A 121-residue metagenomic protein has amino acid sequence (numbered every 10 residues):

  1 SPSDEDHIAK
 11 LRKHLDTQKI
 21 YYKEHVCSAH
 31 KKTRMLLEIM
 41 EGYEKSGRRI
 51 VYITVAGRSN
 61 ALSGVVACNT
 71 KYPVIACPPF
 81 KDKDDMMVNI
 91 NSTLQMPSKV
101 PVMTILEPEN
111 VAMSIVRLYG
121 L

Functional and structural regions predicted by a protein language model:
S1-A29: Glycine-rich phosphate/diphosphate-binding loop of Rossmann-like nucleotide-binding domains
P2, C27-A29, G57-R58, P79-D82 (+1 more regions): Short, ordered loop/turn segments at secondary-structure junctions
D4-A9, T33-R34, S59-V65, D84-M86 (+1 more regions): Short glycine/serine/threonine-rich phosphate/pyrophosphate-binding segments that cradle anionic phosphate groups
K13-Y21, K45, Q95-S98, R117-L121: Generic secondary-structure signature for well-ordered alpha-helical cores
Y22-S46: N-terminal beta-loop-helix "entrance" segment that forms/cooperates in small-molecule cofactor or anionic ligand
E38-P78: Glycine-rich phosphate-binding loop
D82-L121: Short, glycine-/small-residue-rich phosphate/pyrophosphate-handling segment
